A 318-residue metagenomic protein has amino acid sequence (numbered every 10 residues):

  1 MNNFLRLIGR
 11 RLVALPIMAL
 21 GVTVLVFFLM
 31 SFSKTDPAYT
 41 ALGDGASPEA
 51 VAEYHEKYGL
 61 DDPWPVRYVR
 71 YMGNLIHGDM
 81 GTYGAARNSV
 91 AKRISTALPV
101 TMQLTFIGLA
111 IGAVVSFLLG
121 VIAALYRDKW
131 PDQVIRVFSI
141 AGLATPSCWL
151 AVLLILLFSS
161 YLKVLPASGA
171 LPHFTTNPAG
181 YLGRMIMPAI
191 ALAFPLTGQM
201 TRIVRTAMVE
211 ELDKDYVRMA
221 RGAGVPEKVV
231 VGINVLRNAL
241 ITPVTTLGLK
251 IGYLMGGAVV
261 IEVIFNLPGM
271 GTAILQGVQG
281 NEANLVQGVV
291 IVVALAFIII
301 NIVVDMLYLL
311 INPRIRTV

Functional and structural regions predicted by a protein language model:
M1-F4, D61-F117: An internal, D/E-rich "acidic patch" concept
N2-L7, L98-P131, S147, T176-V318: Alpha-helical transmembrane segments of integral membrane proteins, especially multi-pass inner/plasma-membrane
G9-A19: N-terminal signal-anchor/signal peptide hydrophobic helix marking the start of the first transmembrane segment
L15, G45, A113, I140 (+4 more regions): Residue-level recognition of pore/gate-forming positions within transmembrane alpha-helices of multi-pass
M18-V69, Y83, L162-R184: Hydrophobic alpha-helical transmembrane segments of membrane transport/permease proteins and related membrane-embedded
V22, V26-M30, A151, I155-S159 (+5 more regions): Juxtamembrane/transmembrane-helix interface segments of polytopic membrane transporters
S33, G142-T145, M255: Transmembrane helix irregularities
R87, V137-R202: Membrane-water interface segments at transmembrane-helix boundaries in multipass membrane proteins
